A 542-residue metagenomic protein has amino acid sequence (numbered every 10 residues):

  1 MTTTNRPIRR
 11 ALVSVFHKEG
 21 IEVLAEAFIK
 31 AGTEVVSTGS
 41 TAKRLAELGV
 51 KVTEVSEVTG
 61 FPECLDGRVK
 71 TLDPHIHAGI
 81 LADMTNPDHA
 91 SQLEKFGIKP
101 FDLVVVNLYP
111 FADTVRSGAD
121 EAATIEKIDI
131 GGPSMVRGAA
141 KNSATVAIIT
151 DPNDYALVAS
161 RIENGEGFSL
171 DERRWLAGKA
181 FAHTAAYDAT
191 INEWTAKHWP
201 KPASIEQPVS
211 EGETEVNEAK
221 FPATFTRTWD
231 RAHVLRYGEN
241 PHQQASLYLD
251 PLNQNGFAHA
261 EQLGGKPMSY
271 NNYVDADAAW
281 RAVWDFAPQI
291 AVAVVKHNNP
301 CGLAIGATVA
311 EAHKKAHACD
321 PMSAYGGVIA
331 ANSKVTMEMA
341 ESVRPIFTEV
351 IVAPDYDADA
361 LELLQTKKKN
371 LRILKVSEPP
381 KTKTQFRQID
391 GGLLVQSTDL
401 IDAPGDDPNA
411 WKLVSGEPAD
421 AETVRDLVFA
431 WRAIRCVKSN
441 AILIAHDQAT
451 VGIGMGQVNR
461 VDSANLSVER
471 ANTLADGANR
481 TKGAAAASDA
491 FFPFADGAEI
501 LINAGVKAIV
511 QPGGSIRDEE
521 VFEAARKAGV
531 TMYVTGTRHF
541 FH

Functional and structural regions predicted by a protein language model:
M1-V58: N-terminal glycine-/serine-/threonine-rich phosphate-binding loop
S40-F111, E206-E211: Glycine-rich nucleotide/cofactor/substrate-binding loop typically near the N-terminus or early in the first domain
M84-A140, K412-A421: Active-site/ligand-binding-proximal alpha/beta "capping" segment
N153-P404, T423-A433, V437-A441: Active-site loops and adjacent core secondary-structure elements that bind or stabilize anionic groups
C301-M322, L443, A449-A498: Glycine- and Gly-Pro-enriched alpha-helical subdomains that act as flexible, kink-prone "lid/hinge" or packing modules
I329-A330, T336-P345, A475-P512, I516-D518: Cysteine/selenocysteine-centered motifs that mediate thiol-based redox chemistry or coordinate metal-sulfur cofactors
F347-L374, P380, F494, E499-H542: C-terminal binding/interaction regions
